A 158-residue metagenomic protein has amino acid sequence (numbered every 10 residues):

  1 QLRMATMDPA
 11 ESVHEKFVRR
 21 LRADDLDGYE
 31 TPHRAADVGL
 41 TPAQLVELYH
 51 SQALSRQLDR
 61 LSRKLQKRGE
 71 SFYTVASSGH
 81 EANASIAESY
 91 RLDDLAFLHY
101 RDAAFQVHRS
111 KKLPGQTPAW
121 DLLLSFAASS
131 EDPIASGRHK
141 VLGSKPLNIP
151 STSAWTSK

Functional and structural regions predicted by a protein language model:
Q1-N83, S89-L92, F97: Conserved acidic/glycine
R60, K64-K158: Cofactor-binding active-site loop characterized by glycine-rich and histidine/acidic residues
